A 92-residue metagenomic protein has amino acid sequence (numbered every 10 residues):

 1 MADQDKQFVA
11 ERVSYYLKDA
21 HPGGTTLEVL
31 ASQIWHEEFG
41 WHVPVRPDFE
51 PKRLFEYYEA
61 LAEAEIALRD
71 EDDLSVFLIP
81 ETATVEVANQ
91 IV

Functional and structural regions predicted by a protein language model:
M1-V9: N-terminal presequence-like segments and adjacent domain-start helices
A10-K18, A62-I66: Generic solvent-exposed, charged/amphipathic alpha-helical segments that serve as macromolecular interface scaffolds
L17-E28, L68-D72: Short secondary-structure junctions
G23-P44: Short edge beta-strands and adjacent turn/loop segments
Q33-E37, P47-D48, T82-V87: Short, internal active-site loops enriched in acidic
H42-E59: A short interface-forming secondary-structure element
F55-E71: An amphipathic, aromatic/His-enriched active-site/gating alpha helix that lines ligand/cofactor pockets
I66-V92: A short amphipathic beta-strand at an alpha->beta junction
